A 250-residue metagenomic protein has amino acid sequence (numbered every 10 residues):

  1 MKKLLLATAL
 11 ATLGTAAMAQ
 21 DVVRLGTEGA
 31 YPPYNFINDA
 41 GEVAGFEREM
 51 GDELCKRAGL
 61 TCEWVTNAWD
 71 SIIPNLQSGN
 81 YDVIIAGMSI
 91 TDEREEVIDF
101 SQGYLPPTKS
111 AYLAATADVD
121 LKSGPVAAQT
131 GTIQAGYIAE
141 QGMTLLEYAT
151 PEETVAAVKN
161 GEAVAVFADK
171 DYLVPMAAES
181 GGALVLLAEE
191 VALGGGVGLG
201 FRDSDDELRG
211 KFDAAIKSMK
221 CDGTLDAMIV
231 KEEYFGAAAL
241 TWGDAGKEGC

Functional and structural regions predicted by a protein language model:
L13-A19: Sec/Tat signal peptide C-region and signal peptidase I cleavage site
Q20-M88: Extracytoplasmic small-molecule ligand-binding "clamshell" domains of the periplasmic binding protein/Venus flytrap
G29, L105-A111, V174, A178-I216 (+1 more regions): Periplasmic-binding protein-like
R48, W64-P74, T130-G131, L146-N160 (+2 more regions): Short helix-initiation/N-cap motifs at beta->coil->alpha
R48-R57, T116, D120-P125, Q129-Q134 (+1 more regions): Extended ligand-binding regions for polar small-molecule ligands
L60, S89, R94-E96, F100-L146: A conserved helix-loop-strand patch within extracytoplasmic ligand-binding domains of the periplasmic binding
T61, Y137-E153, L186, I216-C250: Ligand-binding clefts/hinges and TM-proximal coupling segments of bilobed small-molecule sensing domains
S71, M88-V97, V164-L193: A ligand-binding cleft/hinge motif common to bilobed small-molecule-binding domains
